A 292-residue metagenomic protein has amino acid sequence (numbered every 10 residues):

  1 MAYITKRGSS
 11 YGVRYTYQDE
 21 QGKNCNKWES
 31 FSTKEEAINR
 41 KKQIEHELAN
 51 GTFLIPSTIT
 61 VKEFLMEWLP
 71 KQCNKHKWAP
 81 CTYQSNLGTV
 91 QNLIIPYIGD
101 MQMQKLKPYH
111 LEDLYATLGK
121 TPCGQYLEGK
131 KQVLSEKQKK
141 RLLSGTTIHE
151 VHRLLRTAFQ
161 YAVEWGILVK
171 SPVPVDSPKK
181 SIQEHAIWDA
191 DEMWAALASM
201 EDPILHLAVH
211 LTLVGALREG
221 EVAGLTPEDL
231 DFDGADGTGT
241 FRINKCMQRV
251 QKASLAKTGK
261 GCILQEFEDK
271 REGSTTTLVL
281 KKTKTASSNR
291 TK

Functional and structural regions predicted by a protein language model:
A2-T58, A286: Short, surface-exposed polybasic/aromatic micro-patch for ligand or macromolecular engagement
T5, R14, S32, E112 (+3 more regions): Residue-level detector of conserved, well-ordered beta-strand and adjacent loop positions that form binding/recognition
Y15-D19, D113-E136, D231-G234, N244-A256 (+1 more regions): Short regulatory "switch" loops immediately downstream of catalytic or recognition motifs within protein catalytic
N50-F53, G99-D100, A162-S171, D231: Surface-exposed helix-capping loop/turn segments at secondary-structure junctions
S57-V163: Short, Lys/Arg-enriched alpha-helical recognition elements, typified by the DNA-recognition helix
M66, K105-P108, K120, V169 (+3 more regions): Phosphate-coordinating loops and pocket residues in cytosolic domains that bind phosphorylated ligands
G124-G145, H149-V151, E164-P227, A235-T238 (+1 more regions): Basic, Lys/Arg- and aromatic-enriched nucleic-acid-binding interface segment
S177, D191-E192, L225-K292: Conserved tyrosine-mediated DNA breakage-rejoining catalytic core shared by Y-recombinases
